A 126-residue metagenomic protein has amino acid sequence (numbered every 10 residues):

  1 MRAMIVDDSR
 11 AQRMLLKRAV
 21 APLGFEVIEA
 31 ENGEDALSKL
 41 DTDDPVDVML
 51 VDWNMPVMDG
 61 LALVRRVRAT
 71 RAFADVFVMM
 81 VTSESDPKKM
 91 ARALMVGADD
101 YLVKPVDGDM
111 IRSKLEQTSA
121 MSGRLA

Functional and structural regions predicted by a protein language model:
M14-P22: Charged docking surfaces used in two-component/phosphorelay signaling
E29-V48: Acidic, metal-coordinating helix/loop segments flanking the phosphotransfer/catalytic sites of two-component signaling
D52, T82: Active-site residues of response regulator receiver
M55: Receiver (REC) domain active-site loop signature in two-component systems and cognate sites in sensor histidine kinases
V106-L115: C-terminal output helix
E116-A126: The C-terminal output helix
